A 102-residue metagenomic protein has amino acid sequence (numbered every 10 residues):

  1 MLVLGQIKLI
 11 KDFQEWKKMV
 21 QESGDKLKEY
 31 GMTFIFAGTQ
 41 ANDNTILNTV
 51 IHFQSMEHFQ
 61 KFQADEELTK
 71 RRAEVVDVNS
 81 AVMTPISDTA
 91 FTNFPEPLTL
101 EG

Functional and structural regions predicted by a protein language model:
L2-I7: Active-site-flanking beta-strand signature of metal-NTP-handling nucleotidyl enzymes and homologous cyclase-like
K8-M19: Short, surface-exposed ligand-recognition loops at beta-strand->loop->(often short) alpha-helix junctions that present
Q14-E15, G24, L100-G102: A generic hydrophobic-segment detector
Q21-F36, H52-I86: An amphipathic, aromatic/His-enriched active-site/gating alpha helix that lines ligand/cofactor pockets
N42-T45: Short acidic/glycine-enriched loop/turn segments that link adjacent beta-strands
I86-G102: Short, low-order "capping/linker" segments at domain edges
